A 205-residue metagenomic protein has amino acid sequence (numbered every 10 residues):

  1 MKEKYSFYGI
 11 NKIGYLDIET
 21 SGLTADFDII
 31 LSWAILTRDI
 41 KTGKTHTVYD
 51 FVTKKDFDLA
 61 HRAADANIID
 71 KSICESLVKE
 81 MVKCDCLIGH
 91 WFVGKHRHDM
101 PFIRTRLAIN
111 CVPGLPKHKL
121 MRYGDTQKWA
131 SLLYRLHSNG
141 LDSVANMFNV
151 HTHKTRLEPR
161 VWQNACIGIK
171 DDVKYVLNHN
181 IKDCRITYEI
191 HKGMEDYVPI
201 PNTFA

Functional and structural regions predicted by a protein language model:
M1-V82: Conserved RNase H-like, two-metal-ion catalytic cores of nucleic-acid enzymes
D17-E19, D99, D125, D183: Acidic active-site catalytic centers that drive phospho-/nucleotidyl reactions and related ester hydrolyses
A25-F27, L133, H191: Short, function-defining helix-loop hinge/capping sites that tune catalysis or transport
K41-G43, L136, M194-P199: Short helix-capping/linker segments at secondary-structure and domain boundaries
H46-S138: Conserved DEDDh/DEDDy metal-dependent 3′-5′ exonuclease domain
I88, S143-A205: Acidic, Mg2+-coordinating catalytic module of metal-dependent nucleases/exonucleases that use a two-metal-ion mechanism
